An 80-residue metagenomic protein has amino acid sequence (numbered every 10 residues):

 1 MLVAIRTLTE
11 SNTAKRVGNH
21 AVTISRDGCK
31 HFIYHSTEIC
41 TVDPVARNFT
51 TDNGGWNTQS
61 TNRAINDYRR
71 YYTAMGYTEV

Functional and structural regions predicted by a protein language model:
M1-V80: Terminal leader/tail segments of proteins
